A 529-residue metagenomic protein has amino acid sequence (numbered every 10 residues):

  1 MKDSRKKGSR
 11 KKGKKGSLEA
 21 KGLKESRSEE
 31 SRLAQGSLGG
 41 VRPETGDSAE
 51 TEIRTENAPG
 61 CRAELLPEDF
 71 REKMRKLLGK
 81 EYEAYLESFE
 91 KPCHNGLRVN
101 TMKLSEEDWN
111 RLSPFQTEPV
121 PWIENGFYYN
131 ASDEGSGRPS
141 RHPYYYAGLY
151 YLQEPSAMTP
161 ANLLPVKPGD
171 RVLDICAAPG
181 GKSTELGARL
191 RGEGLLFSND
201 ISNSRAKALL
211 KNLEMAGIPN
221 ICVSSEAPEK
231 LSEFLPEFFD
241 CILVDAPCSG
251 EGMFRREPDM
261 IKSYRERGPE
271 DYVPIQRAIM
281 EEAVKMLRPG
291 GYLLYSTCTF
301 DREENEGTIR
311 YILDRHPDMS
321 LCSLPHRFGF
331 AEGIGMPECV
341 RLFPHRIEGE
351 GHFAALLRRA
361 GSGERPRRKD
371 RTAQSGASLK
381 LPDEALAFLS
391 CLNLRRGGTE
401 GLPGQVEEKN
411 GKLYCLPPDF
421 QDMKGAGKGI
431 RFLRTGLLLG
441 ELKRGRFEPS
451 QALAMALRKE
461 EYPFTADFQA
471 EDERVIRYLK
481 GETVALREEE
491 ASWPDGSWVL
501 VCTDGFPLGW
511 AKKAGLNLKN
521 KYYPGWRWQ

Functional and structural regions predicted by a protein language model:
K2-G16, K21-K24, A34, R54-N110 (+1 more regions): Polybasic, low-complexity RNA-engagement segments
K167, E233-L243: A short acidic, Gly/Pro-enriched loop at the edge of an enzyme's catalytic core that lines a small-molecule cofactor
G169-C176: Conserved class I S-adenosyl-L-methionine
P179-G192: Conserved SAM-binding loop of SAM-dependent methyltransferases across substrates and taxa, primarily the Class I
R191, L287-P289: Helix-to-beta-strand junctions that scaffold the AdoMet/dcAdoMet cofactor pocket in Class I SAM-dependent enzymes
I201-L235: S-adenosyl-L-methionine
S204, C241-E281, C298-N305, H326-F328: Mobile active-site "lid"/loop adjacent to the S-adenosyl-L-methionine
F239, Y292-Y295, F300-C415, D422: Class I S-adenosyl-L-methionine
